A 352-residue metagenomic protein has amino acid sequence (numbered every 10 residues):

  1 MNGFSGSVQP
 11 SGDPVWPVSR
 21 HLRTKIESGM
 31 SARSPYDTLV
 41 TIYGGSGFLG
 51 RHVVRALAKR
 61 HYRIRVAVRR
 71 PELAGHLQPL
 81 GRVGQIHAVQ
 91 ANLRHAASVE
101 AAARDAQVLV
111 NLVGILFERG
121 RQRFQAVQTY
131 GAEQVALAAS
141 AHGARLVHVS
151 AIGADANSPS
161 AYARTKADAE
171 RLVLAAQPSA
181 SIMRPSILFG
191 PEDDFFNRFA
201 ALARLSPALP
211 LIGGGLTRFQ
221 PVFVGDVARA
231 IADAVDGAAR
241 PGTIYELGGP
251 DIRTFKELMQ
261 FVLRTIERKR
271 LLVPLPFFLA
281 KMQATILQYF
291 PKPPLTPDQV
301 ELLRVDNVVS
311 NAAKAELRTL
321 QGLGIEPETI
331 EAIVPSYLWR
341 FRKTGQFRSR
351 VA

Functional and structural regions predicted by a protein language model:
A32-Y62: N-terminal Rossmann NAD(P)H-binding glycine-rich loop of SDR-like oxidoreductase domains
R33, N157-R268, T285, Y289: Oxidoreductase cofactor-interface core, primarily capturing Rossmann-like NAD(P)-dependent enzymes
Y43, A67, L112-V113, L146-I152 (+1 more regions): SDR active-site strand-loop-helix element
G50-R51, T129, A167: Residues forming the Rossmann-fold NAD(P)(H) cofactor-binding site
R69-Q134, A138-S140, I152-A156: NAD(P)H-binding glycine-rich loop region in Rossmannoid oxidoreductase-like domains and their noncatalytic homologs
H95, G131-Q134, R145, D168-A169 (+1 more regions): Conserved cofactor-binding/catalytic machinery of classical short-chain dehydrogenase/reductase
A141-R145, P178: A short helix->loop->beta-strand "cap" motif at the edges of active sites that frequently abuts
F278-A352: A hydrophobic C-terminal alpha-helical subdomain
